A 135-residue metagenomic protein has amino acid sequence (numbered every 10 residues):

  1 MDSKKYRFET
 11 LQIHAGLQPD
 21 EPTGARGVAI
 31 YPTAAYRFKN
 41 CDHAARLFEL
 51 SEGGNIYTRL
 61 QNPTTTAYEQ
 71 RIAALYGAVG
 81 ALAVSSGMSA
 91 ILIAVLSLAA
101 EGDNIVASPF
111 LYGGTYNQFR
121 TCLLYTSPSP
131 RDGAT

Functional and structural regions predicted by a protein language model:
D2-N62: N-terminal "arm"/small-domain region of PLP-dependent enzymes with the aminotransferase-like
A29-I30, G80-L82, D103-N104: Structural motif
N40-S89, G114-T121: Conserved N-terminal alpha-helix of the aminotransferase class I/II PLP-enzyme fold
S97-T115: Conserved PLP-anchoring active-site segment centered on the Schiff-base-forming lysine
Y125-P130: Conserved small/polar residues in nucleotide/adenosyl-binding loops
A134-T135: Ala/Thr-enriched low-complexity intrinsically disordered regions
